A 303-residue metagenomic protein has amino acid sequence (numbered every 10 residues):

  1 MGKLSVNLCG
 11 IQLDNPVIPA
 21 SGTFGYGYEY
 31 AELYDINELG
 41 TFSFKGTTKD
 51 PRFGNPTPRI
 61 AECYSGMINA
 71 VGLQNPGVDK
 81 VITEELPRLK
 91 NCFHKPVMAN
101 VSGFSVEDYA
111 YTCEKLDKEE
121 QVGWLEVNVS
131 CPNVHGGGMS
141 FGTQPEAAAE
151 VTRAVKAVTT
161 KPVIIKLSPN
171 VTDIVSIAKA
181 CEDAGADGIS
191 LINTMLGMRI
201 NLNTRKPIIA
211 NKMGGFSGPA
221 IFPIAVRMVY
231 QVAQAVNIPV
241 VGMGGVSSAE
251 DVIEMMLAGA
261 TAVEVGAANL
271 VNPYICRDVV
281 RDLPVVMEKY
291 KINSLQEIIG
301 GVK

Functional and structural regions predicted by a protein language model:
M1-V97, S102-F104, V279: N-terminal capping/small domains of soluble enzymes
L33, K45, R88, E119 (+6 more regions): Change "in soluble alpha/beta enzymes" to "in soluble alpha/beta proteins
L39-G40, K45, K95, V122-L125 (+3 more regions): Short acidic/polar active-site loop segments enriched in Thr and Asp
T48-F53, P132-V134, L196-R199, L270-N272: Short gly/pro/ser/thr-enriched loop/turn and capping motifs at secondary-structure boundaries
N55-Y64, I200-G214, M256, A268-N293: C-terminal helical cap(s) of enzyme catalytic domains, especially alpha/beta-barrels
T83, V106-V241, E250-V265: Alpha/beta enzyme core
V246: Short donor-sugar binding/catalytic loops of nucleotide-sugar-dependent glycosyltransferases, especially enzymes
Q296-K303: A short, charged, Gly/Pro-tolerant segment at domain boundaries
